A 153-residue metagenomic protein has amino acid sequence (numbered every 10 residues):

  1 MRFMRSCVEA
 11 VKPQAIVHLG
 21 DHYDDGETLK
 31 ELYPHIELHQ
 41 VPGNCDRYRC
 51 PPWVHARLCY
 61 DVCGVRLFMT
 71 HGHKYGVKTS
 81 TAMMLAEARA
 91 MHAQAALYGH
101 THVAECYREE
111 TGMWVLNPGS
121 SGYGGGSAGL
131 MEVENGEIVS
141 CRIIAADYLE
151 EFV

Functional and structural regions predicted by a protein language model:
M1-H35, D46, W53-H55, G126-S127 (+1 more regions): N-terminal active-site segment of His-dependent metallophosphoesterases
M1-R2, Y23-E27, C45-C50, Y75-S80 (+2 more regions): Active-site environment of divalent metal-dependent phosphoester hydrolases
R2, S6, M69, Y75-A88: Pre-active-site segment of Zn-dependent metallo-hydrolases
R2-S6, C63, R89-H92, E109-V153: Binuclear metal-dependent phosphoesterase catalytic core
A15-D21, H39-N44, F68-H71, A95-H100 (+1 more regions): Active-site neighborhood of phospho(di)ester-bond hydrolases with catalytic His/Asp-centered motifs
E37-K78: Helix-adjacent hinge/juxtasegments
W53-R57, T79-R89, M113-W114: Charged helix-capping and loop-helix junction motifs
R57-L58, A104, G129: Residue-level detector of beta-strand structural context in well-folded domains
